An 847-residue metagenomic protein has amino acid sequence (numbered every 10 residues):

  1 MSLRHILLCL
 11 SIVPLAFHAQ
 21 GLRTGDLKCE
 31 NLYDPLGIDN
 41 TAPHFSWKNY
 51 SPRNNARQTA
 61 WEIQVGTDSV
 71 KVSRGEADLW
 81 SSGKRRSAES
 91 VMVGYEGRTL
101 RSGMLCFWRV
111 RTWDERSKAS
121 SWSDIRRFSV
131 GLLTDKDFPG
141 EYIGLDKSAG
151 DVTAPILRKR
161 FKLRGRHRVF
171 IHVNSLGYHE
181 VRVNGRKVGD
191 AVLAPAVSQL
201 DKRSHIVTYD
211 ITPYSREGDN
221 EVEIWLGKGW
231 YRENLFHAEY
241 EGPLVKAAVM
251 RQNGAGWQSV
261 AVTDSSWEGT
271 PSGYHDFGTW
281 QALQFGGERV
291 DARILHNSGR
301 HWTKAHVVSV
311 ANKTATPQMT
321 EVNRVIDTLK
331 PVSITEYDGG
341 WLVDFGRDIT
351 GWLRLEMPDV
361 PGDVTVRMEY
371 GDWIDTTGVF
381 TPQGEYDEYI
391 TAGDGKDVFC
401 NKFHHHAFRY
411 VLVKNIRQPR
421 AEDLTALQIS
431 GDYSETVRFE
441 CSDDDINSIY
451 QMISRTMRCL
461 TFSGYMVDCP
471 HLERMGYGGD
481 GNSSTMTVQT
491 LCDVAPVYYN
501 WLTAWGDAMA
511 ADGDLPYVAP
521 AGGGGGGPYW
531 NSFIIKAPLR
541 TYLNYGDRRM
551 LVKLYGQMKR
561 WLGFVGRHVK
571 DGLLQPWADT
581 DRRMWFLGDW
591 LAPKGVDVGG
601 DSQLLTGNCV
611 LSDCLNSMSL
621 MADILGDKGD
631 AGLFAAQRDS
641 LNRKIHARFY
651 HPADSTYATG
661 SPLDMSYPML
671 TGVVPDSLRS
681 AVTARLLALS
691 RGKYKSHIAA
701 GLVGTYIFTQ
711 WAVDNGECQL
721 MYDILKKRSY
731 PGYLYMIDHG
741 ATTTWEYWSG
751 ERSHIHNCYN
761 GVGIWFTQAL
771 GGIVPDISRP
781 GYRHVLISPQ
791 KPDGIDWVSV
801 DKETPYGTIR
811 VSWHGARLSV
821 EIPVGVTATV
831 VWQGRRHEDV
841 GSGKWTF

Functional and structural regions predicted by a protein language model:
M1-R23: Bacterial Sec-dependent N-terminal signal peptides
L22-L105, R109-M466, P470, P496-V497 (+4 more regions): Extracellular/oxidizing-compartment recognition motifs
S148-V152, F170-H172, A196-L200, D210-T212 (+17 more regions): Alpha-helix capping and helix-loop boundary segments enriched in small/acidic/polar residues
V169-V173, W352-Y370, V411-K414, G479-W505 (+5 more regions): Alpha-helical support elements that line or immediately flank enzyme active sites and cofactor-binding pockets
Y178, L244, V262-S272, A421-M452 (+6 more regions): Active-site acid/base region of carbohydrate-active enzymes
V222, F285-D291, L472-E473, L491 (+6 more regions): C-terminal capping/lid segments that line or modulate ligand- or cofactor-binding pockets
E241-L244, V260-A261, S266-A292, A315-V325 (+3 more regions): Non-catalytic C-terminal accessory modules of carbohydrate-active enzymes
